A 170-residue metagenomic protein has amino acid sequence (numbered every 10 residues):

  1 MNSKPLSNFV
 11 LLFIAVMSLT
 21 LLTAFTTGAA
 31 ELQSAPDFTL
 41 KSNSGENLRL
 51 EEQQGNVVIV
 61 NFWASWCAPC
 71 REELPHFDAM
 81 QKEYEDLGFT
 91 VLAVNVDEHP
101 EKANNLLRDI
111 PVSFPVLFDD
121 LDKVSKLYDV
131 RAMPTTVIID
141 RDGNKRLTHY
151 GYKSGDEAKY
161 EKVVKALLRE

Functional and structural regions predicted by a protein language model:
M1-S7: N-terminal secretory signal peptides that target proteins for export/translocation
V10-A24: Bacterial N-terminal signal peptides
F25-L50: N-terminal "domain-start" segment that seeds a small globular fold
S34-P36, E72, A79-L121, L127 (+1 more regions): Conserved segment of the thioredoxin-like fold in thiol-based oxidoreductases
E51-C67: Short active-site neighborhood of thiol/selenol oxidoreductases, capturing the structured segment around
I59-V60, V91, T136: Hydrophobic beta-strand anchors of alpha/beta hydrolase catalytic cores
F62-A79: Conserved redox-active cysteine motifs that mediate thiol-disulfide chemistry, especially di-cysteine Cys-X(1-2)-Cys
N105-S113, D120-A166: Thiol/disulfide oxidoreductase modules built on the thioredoxin-like
